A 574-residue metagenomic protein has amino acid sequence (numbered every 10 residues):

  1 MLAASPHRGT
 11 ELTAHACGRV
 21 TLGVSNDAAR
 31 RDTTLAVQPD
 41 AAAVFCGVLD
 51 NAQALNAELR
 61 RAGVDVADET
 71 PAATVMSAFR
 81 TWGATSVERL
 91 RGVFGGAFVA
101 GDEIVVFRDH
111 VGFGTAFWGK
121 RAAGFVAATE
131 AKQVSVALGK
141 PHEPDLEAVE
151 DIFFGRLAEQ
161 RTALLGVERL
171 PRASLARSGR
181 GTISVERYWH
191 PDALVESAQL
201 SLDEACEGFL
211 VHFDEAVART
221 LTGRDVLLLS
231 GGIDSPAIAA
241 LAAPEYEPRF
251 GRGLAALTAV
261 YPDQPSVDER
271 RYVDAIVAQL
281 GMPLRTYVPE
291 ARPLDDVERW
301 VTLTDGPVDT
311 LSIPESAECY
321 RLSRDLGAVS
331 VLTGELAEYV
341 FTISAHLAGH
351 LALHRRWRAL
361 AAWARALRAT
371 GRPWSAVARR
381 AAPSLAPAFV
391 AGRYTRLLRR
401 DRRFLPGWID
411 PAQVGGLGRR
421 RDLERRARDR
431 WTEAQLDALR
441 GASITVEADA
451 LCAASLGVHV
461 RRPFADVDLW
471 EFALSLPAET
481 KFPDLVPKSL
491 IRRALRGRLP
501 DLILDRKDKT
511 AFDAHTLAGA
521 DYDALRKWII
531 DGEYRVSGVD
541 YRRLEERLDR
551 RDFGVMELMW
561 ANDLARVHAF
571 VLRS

Functional and structural regions predicted by a protein language model:
M1-R299, S316, D540, H568: Cysteine-centered catalytic environments shared across enzyme families
T13-C17, E88-G92, R161-P171, T220-L228 (+9 more regions): Short coil/turn segments at secondary-structure boundaries
T21-R31, H110, A438-L451, A473 (+1 more regions): Short Ser/Thr-interspersed hydrophobic loop/turn segments at strand-loop and sheet-helix junctions that line or gate
L55-A62, G418-R428, A473-L474, Y534-D552 (+1 more regions): Short amphipathic alpha-helical segments and their helix-coil junctions
R61, D102-V105, H110-A116, K120-A122 (+4 more regions): ATP-dependent adenylate-handling active sites, centered on carboxylate activation for C-N bond formation
A62-T70, G139-L146, E204, D309-T310 (+4 more regions): Structural motif
M76-R80, V149-G155, D437-E447, M556-R573: Short, hydrophobic/amphipathic alpha-helical patches that form generic packing surfaces within helical domains
A345, L499-V555: PAPS-dependent sulfotransferase catalytic core
